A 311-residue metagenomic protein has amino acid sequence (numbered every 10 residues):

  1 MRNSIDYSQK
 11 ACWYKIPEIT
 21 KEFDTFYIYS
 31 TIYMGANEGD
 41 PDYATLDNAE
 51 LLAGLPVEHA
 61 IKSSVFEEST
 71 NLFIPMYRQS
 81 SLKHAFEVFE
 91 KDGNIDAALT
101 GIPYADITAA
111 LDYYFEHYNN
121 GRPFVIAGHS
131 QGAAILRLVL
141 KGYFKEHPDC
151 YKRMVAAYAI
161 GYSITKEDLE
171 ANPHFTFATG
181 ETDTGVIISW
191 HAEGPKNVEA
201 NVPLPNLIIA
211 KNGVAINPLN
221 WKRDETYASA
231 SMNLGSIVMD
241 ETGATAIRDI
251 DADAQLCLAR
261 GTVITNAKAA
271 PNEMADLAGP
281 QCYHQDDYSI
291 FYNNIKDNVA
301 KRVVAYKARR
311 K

Functional and structural regions predicted by a protein language model:
M1-E22, D40, L51-L52: Basic, amphipathic N-terminal segments that precede the first structured/catalytic domain
T20-F23, Y29, N119, G185: Extracytoplasmic
K21-F23, E68-L72, N120-P123, Y151-V155: Loop/turn elements at helix/coil->beta-strand transitions in domains of secreted/extracellular proteins
D24-I28, F73-M76, V125-I126, A156-A159 (+1 more regions): Structural recognition of the beta-strand scaffold that forms the well-ordered cores of secreted hydrolase catalytic
I28-R122, A267-K311: Active-site catalytic motif of lipid deacylating hydrolases and related acyltransferases
A105-N120, G142-D276, P280-F291, K296-K301 (+2 more regions): Surface cap/lid and interfacial helix-loop subdomains adjacent to catalytic sites that gate substrate access
A127-L136: Gly/Ala-rich beta-loop-alpha elbow adjacent to hydrolase catalytic centers
R137-K141: Short, hydrophobic alpha-helix immediately C-terminal to the catalytic nucleophile
